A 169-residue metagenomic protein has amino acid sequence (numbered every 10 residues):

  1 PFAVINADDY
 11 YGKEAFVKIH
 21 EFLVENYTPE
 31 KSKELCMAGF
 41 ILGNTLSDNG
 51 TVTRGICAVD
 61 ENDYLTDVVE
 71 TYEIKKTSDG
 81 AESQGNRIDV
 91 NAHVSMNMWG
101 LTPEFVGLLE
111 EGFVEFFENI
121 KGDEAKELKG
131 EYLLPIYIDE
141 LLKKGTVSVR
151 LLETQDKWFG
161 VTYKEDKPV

Functional and structural regions predicted by a protein language model:
P1, V24-E30, F116-I120: Alpha-helix termini
F2-Y10: Short beta-strand-to-loop acidic/aromatic patch adjacent to the donor-nucleotide binding site
V4, M37-A38, L151: Structural beta-sheet core signal
A7, F40, T154: Cofactor-binding loop segments of dinucleotide-utilizing enzymes, especially the Rossmann-like FAD- and NAD(P)+-binding
Y10-G12, W158: Short, active-site-adjacent cap segments at secondary-structure transitions
G12-W99, P103: Conserved core of the sugar-phosphate nucleotidyltransferase
V59-E61, V68-V169: Conserved alpha/beta core of the MobA/IspD/sugar-nucleotide pyrophosphorylase nucleotidyltransferase superfamily
